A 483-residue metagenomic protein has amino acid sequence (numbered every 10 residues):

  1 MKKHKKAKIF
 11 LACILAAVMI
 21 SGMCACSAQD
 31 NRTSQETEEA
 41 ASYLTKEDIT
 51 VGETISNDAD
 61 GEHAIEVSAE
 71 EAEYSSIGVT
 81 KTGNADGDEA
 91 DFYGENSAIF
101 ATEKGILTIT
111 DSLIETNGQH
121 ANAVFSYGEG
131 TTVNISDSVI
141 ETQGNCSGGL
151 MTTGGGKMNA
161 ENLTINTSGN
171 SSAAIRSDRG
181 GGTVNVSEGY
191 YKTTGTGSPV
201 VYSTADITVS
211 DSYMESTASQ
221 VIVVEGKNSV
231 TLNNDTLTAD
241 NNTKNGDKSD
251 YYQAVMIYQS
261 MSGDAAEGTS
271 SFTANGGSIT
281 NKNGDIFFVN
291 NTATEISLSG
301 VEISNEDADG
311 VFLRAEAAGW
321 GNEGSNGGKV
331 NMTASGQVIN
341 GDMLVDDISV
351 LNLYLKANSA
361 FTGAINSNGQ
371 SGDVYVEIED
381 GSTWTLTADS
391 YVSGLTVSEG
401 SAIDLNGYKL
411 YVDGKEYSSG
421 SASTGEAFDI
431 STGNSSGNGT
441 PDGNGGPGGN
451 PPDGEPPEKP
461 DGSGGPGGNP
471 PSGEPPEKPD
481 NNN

Functional and structural regions predicted by a protein language model:
M1-T37, V124, L150: Gram-positive cell-envelope targeting signals
C26-E38, M261-G263, G321, S435-N483: Disordered, low-complexity segments in secreted/periplasmic proteins that are enriched in proline
N31-D91, T108, T116, A422-I430: N-terminal segments that cap or nucleate solenoid repeat domains
A41-T45, D58-E66, T82-A90, G118-A123 (+11 more regions): Short glycine/acidic-rich loop motifs that flank beta-strands on beta-rich extracellular proteins
K46-E53, E71-I77, I106-D111, T132-S138 (+12 more regions): All-beta strand scaffolds that present successive hydrophobic residues in beta-strands
S56-E66, T82-N185: Right-handed parallel beta-helix
D211, S219-N326, M332-A334: Long, internal scaffold/assembly segments composed of regular secondary structure
L344-T440: Extracellular beta-strand/loop-rich repeat segments of large surface/secreted proteins
